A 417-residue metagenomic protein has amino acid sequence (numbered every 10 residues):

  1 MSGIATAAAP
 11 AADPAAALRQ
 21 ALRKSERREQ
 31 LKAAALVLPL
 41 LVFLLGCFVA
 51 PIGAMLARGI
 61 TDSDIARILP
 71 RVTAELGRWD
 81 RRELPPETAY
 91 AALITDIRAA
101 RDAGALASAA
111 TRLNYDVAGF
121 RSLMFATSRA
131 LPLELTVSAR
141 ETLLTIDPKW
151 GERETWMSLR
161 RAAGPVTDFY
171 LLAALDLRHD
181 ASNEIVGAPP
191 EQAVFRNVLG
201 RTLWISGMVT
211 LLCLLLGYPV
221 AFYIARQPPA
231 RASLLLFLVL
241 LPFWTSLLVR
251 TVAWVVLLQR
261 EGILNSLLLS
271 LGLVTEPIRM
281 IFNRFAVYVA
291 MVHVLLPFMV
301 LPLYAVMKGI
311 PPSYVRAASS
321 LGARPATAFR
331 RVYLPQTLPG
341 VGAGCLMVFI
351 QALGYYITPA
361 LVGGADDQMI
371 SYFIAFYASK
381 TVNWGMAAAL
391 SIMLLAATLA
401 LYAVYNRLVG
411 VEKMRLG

Functional and structural regions predicted by a protein language model:
M1-A35, A54, R58-R196: Membrane-topology segments of multi-pass transport proteins
I4, Y304-V315, S319, A388-G417: C-terminal transmembrane helix and the adjacent membrane-cytosol boundary/short C-terminal tail of inner/organellar
R19-A21, S25, A54, M208-L240 (+3 more regions): Transmembrane-helix boundary motif in ABC transporter permease subunits
R19-E26, R250-V292, V362-D366: Membrane-interfacial helix termini and adjacent extracytoplasmic/periplasmic loops of multi-pass transporters
E26-Q30, A230-S233, R284-A286, I310-A343: Amphipathic cytosolic juxtamembrane alpha-helices at the membrane-cytosol interface of multi-pass membrane transporters
E29, A66-R71, A360, A365-N406: Interhelical loop and adjacent transmembrane-helix boundary motif in polytopic membrane transport permeases
A35-L36, V194-I205, L269-F298, C345: Loop-to-helix entry region at the N-terminal start of transmembrane alpha-helices in multi-pass membrane transporters
V239, H293, F298-Y304, P311 (+1 more regions): Transmembrane alpha-helices
